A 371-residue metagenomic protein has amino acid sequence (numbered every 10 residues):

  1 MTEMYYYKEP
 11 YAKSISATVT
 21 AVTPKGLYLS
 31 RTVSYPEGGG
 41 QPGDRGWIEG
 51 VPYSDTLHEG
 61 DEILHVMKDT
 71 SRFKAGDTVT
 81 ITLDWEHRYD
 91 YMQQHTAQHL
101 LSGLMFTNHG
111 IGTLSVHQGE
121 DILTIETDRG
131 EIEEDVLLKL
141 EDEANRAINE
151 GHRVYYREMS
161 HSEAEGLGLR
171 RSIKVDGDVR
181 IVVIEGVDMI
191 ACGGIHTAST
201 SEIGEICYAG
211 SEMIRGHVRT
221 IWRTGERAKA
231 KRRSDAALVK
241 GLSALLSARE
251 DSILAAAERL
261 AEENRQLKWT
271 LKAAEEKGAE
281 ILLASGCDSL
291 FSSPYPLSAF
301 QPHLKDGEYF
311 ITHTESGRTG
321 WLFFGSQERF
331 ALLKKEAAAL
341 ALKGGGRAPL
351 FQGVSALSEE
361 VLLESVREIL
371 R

Functional and structural regions predicted by a protein language model:
M1-R371: A glycine- and charged-residue-rich anion-binding loop/surface
